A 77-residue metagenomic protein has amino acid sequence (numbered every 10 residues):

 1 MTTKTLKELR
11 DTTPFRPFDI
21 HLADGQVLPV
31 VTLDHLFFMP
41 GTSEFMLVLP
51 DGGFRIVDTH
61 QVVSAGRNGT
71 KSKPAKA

Functional and structural regions predicted by a protein language model:
M1-A77: Motif-centric detector for short Cys/His coordination patterns
